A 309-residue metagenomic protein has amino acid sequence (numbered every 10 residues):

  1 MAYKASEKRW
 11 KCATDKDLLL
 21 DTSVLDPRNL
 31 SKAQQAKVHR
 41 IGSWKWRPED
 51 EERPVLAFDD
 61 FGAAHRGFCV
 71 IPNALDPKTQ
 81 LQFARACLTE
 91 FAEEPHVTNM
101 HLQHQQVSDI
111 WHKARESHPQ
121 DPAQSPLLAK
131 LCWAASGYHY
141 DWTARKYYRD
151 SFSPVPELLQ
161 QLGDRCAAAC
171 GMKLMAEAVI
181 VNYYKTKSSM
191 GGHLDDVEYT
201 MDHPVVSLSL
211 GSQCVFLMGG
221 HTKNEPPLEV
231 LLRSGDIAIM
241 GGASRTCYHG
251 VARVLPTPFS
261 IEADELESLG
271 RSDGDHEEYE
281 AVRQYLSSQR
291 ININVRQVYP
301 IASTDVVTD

Functional and structural regions predicted by a protein language model:
M1-D309: Non-heme Fe(II) oxygenase metal-center motifs and adjacent flexible, charged/small-residue loops
